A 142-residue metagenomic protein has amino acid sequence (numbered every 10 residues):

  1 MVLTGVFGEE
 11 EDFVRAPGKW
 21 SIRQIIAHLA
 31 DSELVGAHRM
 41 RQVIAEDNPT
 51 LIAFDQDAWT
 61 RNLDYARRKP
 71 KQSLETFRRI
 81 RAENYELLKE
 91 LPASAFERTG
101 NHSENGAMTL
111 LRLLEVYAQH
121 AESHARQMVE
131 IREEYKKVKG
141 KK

Functional and structural regions predicted by a protein language model:
M1-V6, R39, T60-E97, Y117: Acidic/histidine-rich alpha-helical segments that form the ligand environment of transition-metal centers
E11-Q56, Y85, T99-K142: Short, contiguous alpha-helical
